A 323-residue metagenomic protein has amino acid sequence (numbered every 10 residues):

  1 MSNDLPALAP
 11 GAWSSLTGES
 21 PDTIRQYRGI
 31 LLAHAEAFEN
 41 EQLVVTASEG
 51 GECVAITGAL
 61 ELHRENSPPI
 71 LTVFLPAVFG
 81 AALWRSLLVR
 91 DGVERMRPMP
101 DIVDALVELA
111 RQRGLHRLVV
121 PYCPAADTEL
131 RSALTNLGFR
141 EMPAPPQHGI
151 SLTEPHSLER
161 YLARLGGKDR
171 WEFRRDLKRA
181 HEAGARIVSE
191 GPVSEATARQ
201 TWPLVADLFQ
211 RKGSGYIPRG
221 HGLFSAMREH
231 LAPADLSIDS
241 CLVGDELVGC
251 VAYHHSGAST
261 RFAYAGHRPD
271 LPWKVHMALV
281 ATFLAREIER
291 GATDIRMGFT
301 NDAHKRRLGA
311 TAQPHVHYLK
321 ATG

Functional and structural regions predicted by a protein language model:
S2-S67, R117-P272: A conserved beta-strand-loop-helix scaffold within acyl/acetyltransferase catalytic domains
R64-M142, G257-L308, A312: Acyl-donor binding region in acyl/amide transferases
E141-I150, A312-G323: Conserved catalytic-core motifs of GNAT/GCN5-like acyltransferases
W171-R175, L284, A321-G323: Short, basic, helix/turn surface patches
W202, A232, R307-H315: Short glycine/threonine-rich loop-to-helix capping motif typified by GTGT followed within a few residues by an Asp-Pro
S214-I217, L236, A292-M297, Q313-P314: Acidic/polar loop patches that form or flank catalytic/metal-binding clefts of enzymes that bind anionic ligands
